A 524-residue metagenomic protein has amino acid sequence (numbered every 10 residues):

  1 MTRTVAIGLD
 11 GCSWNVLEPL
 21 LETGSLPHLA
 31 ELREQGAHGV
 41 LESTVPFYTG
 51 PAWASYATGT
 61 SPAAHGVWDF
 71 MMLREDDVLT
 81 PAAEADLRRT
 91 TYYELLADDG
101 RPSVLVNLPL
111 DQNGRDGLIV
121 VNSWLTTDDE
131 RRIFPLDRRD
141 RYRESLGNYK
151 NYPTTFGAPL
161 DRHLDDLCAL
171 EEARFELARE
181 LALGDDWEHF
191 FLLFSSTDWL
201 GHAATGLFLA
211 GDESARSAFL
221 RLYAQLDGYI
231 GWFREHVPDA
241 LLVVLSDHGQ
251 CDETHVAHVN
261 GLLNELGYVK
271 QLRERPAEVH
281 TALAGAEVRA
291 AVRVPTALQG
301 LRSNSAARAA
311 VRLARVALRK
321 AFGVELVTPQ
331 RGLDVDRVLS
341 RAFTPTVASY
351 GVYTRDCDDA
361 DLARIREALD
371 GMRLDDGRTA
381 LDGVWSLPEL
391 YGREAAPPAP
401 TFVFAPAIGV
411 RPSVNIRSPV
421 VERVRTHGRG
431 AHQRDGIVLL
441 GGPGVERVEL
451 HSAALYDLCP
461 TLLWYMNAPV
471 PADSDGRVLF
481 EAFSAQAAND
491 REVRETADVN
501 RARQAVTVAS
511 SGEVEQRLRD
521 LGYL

Functional and structural regions predicted by a protein language model:
T2-E18, L32, Y56, L96 (+7 more regions): Beta-strand elements within well-structured catalytic alpha/beta cores of enzymes that handle phosphate/sulfate esters
R3, G11-E144, H280-A307: Active-site nucleophile/metal-coordination loop of metallo-enzymes that catalyze phosphate/sulfate and related
A30, Y93-D99, Y353-G377, P443 (+1 more regions): Non-catalytic, well-ordered alpha-helical segments in soluble enzyme domains
F70-D99, G114-I119, T155-P159, E235 (+1 more regions): Secreted, luminal/periplasmic, and some membrane-associated catalytic domains that remodel anionic oxygen-ester
L164-F190, T197-V244, D359-G377: A long, amphipathic alpha-helix that forms part of the scaffold/cap immediately adjacent to metal-dependent active
E367, D376-P397, L450, D457 (+1 more regions): Polar, surface-exposed loop/tail segments that function as active-site lids or cofactor/substrate-recognition elements
I408-C459, W464: Low-complexity, glycine/alanine/valine/leucine- and proline-rich hydrophobic stretches
T507-L524: Short acidic, low-complexity intrinsically disordered linear motifs used for protein-protein interactions
